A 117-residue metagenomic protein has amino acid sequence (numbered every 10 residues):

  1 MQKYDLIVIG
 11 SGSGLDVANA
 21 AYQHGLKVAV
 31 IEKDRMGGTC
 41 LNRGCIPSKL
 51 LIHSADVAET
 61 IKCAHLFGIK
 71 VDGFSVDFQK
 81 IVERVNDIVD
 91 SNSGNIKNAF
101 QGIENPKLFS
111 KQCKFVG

Functional and structural regions predicted by a protein language model:
M1-S11: Beta1/beta-strand and adjacent pyrophosphate-binding region of the FAD-binding site in flavoprotein oxidoreductases
Q2-Y4, A20-L26, I31-G117: Glycine-rich flavin
I9-S13, K33-D34: Glycine-rich Rossmann-fold phosphate-binding loop(s) that bind the pyrophosphate of adenine dinucleotide cofactors
S13-G14, K114: Short glycine-rich anion-binding loops that position phosphate/pyrophosphate groups of nucleotides and phosphorylated
G14-A20: Short glycine/serine/threonine-rich phosphate/pyrophosphate-binding segments that cradle anionic phosphate groups
